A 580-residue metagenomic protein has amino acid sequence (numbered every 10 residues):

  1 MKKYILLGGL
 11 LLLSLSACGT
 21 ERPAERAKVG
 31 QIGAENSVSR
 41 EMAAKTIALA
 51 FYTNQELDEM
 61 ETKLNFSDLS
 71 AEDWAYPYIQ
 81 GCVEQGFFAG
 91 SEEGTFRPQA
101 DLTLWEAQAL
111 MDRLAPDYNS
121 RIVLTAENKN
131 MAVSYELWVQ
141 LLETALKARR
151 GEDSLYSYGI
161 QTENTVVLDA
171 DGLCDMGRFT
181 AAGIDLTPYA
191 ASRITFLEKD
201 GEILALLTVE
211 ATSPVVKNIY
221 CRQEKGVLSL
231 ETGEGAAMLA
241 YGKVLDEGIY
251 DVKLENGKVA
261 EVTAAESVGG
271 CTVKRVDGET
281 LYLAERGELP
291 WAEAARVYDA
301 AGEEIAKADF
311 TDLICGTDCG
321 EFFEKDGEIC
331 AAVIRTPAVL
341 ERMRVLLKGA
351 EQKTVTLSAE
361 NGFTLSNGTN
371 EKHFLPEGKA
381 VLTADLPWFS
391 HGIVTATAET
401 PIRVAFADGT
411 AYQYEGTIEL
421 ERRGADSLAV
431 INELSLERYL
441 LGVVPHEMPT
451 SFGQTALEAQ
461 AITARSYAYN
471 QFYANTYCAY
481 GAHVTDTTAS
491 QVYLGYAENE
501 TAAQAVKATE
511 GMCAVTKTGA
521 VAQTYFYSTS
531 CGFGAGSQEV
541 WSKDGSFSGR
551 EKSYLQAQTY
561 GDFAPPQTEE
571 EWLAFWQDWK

Functional and structural regions predicted by a protein language model:
M1-Y4: Positively charged n-region of N-terminal signal peptides that target proteins for export
L7: Alpha-helix-centered segments that form part of catalytic cores
L11-L12, S16-E21, V29, N128 (+2 more regions): Conserved, single-site charged/polar hotspot
G19-Y76, Q80, E84-W105, D112-G183 (+1 more regions): Feature responds to low-complexity, polar/acidic, surface-exposed segments characteristic of secreted/exported proteins
